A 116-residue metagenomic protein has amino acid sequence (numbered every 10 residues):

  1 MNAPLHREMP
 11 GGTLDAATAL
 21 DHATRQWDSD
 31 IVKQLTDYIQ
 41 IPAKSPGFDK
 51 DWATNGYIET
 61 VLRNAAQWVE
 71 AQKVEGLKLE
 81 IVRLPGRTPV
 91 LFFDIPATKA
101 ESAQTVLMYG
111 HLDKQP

Functional and structural regions predicted by a protein language model:
N2-P116: Acidic/His- and Gly-rich active-site-bordering loop/insert found across diverse amide/peptide-bond hydrolases
